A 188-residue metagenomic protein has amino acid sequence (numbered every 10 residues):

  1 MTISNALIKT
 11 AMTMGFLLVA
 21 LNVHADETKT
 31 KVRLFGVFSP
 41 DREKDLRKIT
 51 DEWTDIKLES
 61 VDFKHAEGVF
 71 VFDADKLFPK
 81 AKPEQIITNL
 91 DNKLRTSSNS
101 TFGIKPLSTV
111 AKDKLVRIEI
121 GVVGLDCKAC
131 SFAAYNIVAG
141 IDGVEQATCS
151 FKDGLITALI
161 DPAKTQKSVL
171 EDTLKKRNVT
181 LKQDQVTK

Functional and structural regions predicted by a protein language model:
M1-A11: Bacterial N-terminal signal peptides that target proteins for export
I3-N5, D26-K188: Flexible metal-binding regulatory segments at protein termini and peripheral loops
K9-V19: Bacterial N-terminal signal peptides
L21-A25: Sec/Tat signal peptide C-region and signal peptidase I cleavage site
